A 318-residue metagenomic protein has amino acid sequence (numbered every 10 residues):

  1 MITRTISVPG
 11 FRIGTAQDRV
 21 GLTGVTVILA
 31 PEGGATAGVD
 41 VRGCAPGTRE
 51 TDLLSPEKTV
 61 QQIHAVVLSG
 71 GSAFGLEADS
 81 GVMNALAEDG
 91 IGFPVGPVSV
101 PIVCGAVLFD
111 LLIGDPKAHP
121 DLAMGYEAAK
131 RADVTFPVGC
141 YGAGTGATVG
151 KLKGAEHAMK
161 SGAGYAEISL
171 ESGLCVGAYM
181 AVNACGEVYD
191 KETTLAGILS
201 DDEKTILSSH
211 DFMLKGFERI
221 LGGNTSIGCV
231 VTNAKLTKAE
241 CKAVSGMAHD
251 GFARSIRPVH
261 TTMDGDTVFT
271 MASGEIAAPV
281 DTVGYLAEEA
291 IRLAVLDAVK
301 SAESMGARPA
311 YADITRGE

Functional and structural regions predicted by a protein language model:
M1-A73, E77, E88-E318: A structural signal for small-residue-enriched, beta-sheet-centric alpha/beta enzyme cores and oligomeric scaffold folds
N84-L86: Active-site-adjacent structural elements in enzyme catalytic domains
